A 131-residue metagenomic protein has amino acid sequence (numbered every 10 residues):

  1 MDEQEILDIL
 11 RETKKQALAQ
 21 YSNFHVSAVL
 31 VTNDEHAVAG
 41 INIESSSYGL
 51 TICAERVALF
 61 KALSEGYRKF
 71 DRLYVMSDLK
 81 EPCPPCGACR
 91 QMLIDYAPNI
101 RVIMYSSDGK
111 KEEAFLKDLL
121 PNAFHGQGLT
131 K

Functional and structural regions predicted by a protein language model:
D2-A19, Y67-K131: C-terminal binding/interaction regions
S22: Active-site segments that bind and position negatively charged phosphate/pyrophosphate groups
H25-T32: Short beta-strand scaffold segments in enzyme catalytic cores
H36-A37, K111: Hydrophobic "anchor" residues
A39-I41, R68-K69: Short, basic/glycine-rich phosphate-binding loops at helix/coil junctions that contact nucleotide phosphates
N42-V57: Compact, glycine-rich, soluble single-domain proteins
C53-R72: Short, solvent-exposed cationic patches
